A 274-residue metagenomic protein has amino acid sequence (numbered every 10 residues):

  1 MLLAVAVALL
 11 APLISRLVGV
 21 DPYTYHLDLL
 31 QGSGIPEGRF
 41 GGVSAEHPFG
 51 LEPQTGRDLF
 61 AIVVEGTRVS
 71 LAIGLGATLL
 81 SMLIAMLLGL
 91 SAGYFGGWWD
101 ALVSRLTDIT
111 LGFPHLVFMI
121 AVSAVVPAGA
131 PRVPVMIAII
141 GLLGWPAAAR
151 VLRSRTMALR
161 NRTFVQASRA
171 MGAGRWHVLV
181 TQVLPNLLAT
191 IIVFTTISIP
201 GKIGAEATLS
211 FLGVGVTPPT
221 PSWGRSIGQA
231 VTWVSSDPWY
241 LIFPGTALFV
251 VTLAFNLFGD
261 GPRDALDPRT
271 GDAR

Functional and structural regions predicted by a protein language model:
M1-M86, L90-S91, W98, L116 (+4 more regions): Gly/Trp-centered helix-boundary motif
A8-L9, T110-L111, L142-L143, T181-Q182 (+4 more regions): Hydrophobic alpha-helical transmembrane segments of integral membrane proteins, especially lipid-exposed positions
A11-G19, G93-G97, V122-A128, L143 (+3 more regions): Short helix-capping/hinge motifs at transmembrane helix termini and TM-loop junctions
H47-P53, L80-L87, G93-Y94, W99-R162 (+2 more regions): Generic hydrophobic transmembrane alpha-helix motif, especially the helices
R57-A72, G76, G96-S104, M157-N161 (+1 more regions): Amphipathic cytosolic juxtamembrane alpha-helices at the membrane-cytosol interface of multi-pass membrane transporters
S91-A92, V122, L152, V165 (+3 more regions): Hydrophobic alpha-helical interface/terminus motif in multipass membrane transporters
S154-F164, P262-R269: Transmembrane helix boundary and interhelical loop/hinge segments in multi-pass membrane proteins
